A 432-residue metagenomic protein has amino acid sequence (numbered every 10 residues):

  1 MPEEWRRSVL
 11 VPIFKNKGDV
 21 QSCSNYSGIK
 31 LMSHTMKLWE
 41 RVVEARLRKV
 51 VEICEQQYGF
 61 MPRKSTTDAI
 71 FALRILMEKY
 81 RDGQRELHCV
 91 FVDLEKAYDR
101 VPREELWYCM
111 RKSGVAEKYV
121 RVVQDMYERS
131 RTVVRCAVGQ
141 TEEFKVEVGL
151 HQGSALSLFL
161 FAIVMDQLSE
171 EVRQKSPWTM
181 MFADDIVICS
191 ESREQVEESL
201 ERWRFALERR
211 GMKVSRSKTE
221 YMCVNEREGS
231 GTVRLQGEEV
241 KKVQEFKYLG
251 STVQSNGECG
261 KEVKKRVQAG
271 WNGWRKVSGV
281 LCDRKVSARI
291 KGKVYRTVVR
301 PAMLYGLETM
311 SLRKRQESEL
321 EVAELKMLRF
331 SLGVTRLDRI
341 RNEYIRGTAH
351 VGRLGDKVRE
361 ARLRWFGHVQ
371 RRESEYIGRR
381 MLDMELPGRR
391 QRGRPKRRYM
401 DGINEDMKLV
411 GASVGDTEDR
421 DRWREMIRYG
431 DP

Functional and structural regions predicted by a protein language model:
M1-F159: Conserved pre-catalytic core of RNA-dependent polymerases
E117-V120, V134-S154, L158, M165-P432: Short linear motifs embedded in intrinsically disordered, charge-biased segments
